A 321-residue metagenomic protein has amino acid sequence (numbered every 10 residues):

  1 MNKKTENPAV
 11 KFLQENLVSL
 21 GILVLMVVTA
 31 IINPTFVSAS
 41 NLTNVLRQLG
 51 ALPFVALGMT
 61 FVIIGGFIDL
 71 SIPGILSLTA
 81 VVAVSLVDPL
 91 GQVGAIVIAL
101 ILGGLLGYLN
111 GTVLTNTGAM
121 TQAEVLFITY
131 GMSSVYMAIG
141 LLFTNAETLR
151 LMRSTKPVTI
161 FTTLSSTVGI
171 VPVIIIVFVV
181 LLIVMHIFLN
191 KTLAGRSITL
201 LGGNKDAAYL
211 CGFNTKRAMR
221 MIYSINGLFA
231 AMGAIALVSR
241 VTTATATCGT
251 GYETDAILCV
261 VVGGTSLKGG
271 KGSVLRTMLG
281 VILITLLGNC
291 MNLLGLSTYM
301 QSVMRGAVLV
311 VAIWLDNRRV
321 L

Functional and structural regions predicted by a protein language model:
M1-L23, G203, L210, N214-R217 (+1 more regions): Cytosolic-side transmembrane-helix boundaries in multi-pass membrane proteins
V18-I31, M59, S133-L141, I175-H186 (+4 more regions): Hydrophobic core segments of alpha-helical transmembrane domains in multi-pass membrane transport and ion-translocation
L25-T35, A39-Q92, V113-M120, G264-T265 (+2 more regions): Single transmembrane alpha-helix segments in multi-pass membrane proteins
P34-N44, N145, L189, Y223-V260: Inter-helical junctions in multi-pass inner-membrane proteins, predominant in energy-converting antiporter-like
Q48, I96, E124-F127, I170-V177 (+3 more regions): Loop-to-transmembrane alpha-helix initiation sites
G91-M132, G280: Alpha-helical transmembrane segments within multi-pass membrane transporters and channels
Q122-S197, A218-M221, V241-A246: Transmembrane helix-bundle core of multi-pass membrane transporters and related energy-transducing complexes
A230, A244-G306: Transmembrane alpha-helical segments in multi-pass inner-membrane proteins
